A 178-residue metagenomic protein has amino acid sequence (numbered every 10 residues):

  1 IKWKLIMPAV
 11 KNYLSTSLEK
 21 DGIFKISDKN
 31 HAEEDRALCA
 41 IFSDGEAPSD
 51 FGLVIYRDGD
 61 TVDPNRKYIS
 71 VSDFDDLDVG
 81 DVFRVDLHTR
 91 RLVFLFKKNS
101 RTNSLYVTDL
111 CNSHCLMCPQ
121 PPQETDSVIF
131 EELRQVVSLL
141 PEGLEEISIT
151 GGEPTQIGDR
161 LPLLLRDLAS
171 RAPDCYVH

Functional and structural regions predicted by a protein language model:
I1-R101: Flexible, acidic/Gly-rich N-terminal and inter-domain linker regions that tether and position cofactor-handling modules
A32, I41-F42, R134-P141: Alpha-helix C-terminal capping segments
D76-D78, L140-G143: Flexible, charged surface loops at secondary-structure boundaries
R90-R91, S104-Y106, E132-S138: Short, charged beta->alpha transition segments
L95-F130: Canonical Radical SAM [4Fe-4S] cluster-binding loop centered on the CxxxCxxC motif and its immediate flanking residues
C118-F130, G143-I157, L168-H178: Core AdoMet radical
V137, G158-R166: Distinct, well-ordered alpha-helical segments
